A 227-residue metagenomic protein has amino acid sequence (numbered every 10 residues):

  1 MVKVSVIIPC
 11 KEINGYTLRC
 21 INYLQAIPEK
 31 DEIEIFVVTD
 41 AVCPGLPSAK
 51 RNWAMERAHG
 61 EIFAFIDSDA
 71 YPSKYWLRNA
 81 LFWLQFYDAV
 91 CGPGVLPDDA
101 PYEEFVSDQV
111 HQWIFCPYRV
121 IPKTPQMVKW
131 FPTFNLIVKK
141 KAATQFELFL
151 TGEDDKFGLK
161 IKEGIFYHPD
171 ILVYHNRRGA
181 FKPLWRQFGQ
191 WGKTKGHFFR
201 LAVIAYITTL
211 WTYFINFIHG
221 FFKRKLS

Functional and structural regions predicted by a protein language model:
K3-S5, E34, K156: Cell-envelope/extracellular polymer assembly enzymes that use nucleotide-activated donors
N22-E32: Short, acidic, metal-binding catalytic loop of nucleotide-sugar glycosyltransferases
A41-A58: Glycine-rich, basic loop-to-helix element that forms the pyrophosphate-binding segment of sugar-nucleotide handling
F63: Short aromatic/hydrophobic "clamp" motif used to bind/position activated sugar donors
Y75-F105: Conserved donor NDP-sugar-binding/catalytic core segment of glycosyltransferases
P93, S107-K129: Short, flexible, basic/aromatic active-site loop/helix in glycosyltransferases
N135-L136, A142, L150-I171: A short, conserved alpha-helix in the catalytic core of glycosyltransferases
K182-S227: Non-catalytic, C-terminal membrane-associated alpha-helical segments of glycosyltransferases
